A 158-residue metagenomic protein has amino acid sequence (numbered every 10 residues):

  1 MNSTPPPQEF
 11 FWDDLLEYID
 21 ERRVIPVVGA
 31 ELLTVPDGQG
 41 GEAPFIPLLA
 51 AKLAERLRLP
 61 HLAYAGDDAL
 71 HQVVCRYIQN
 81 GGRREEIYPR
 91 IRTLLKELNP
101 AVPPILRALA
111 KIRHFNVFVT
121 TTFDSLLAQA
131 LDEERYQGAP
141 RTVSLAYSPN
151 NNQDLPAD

Functional and structural regions predicted by a protein language model:
M1-Q137: Gly/serine-rich nucleotide phosphate-binding loop at the start of the catalytic core of nucleotide/ADP-ribose-handling
Y136-D158: Active-site gating loop/helix substructures
